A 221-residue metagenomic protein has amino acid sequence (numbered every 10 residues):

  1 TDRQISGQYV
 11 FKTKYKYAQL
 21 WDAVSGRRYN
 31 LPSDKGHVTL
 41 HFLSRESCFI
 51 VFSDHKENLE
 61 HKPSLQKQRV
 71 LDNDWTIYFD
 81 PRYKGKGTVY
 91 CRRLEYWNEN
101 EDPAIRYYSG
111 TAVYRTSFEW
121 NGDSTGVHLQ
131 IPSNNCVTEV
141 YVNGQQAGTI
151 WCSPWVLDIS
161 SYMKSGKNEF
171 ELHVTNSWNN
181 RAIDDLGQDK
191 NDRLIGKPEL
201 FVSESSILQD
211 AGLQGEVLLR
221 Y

Functional and structural regions predicted by a protein language model:
T1-T111, E119-N121, L218-R220: Carbohydrate-binding surfaces of carbohydrate-active enzymes
D2, T13, G122, S133-N135 (+1 more regions): A generic beta-sheet turn/junction motif
V10, F118-W120, S124-N143, F170-V174: Aromatic-lined ligand-binding clefts that engage carbohydrates, nucleic acids, or primary amines
H37-H41, V156-S161: Exposed aromatic-hydrophobic patches
S47-C48, V127, S165-D185: Short, well-structured beta-strand segments enriched in hydrophobic/aromatic residues within extracellular or lumenal
H55-I77, N176-R220: Glycine/proline-rich low-complexity spacer/linker segments in large multi-domain proteins
A147-G148: Short hydrophobic beta-strand segments in globular cytosolic domains
W151-W155: A beta-strand/beta-hairpin structural motif
